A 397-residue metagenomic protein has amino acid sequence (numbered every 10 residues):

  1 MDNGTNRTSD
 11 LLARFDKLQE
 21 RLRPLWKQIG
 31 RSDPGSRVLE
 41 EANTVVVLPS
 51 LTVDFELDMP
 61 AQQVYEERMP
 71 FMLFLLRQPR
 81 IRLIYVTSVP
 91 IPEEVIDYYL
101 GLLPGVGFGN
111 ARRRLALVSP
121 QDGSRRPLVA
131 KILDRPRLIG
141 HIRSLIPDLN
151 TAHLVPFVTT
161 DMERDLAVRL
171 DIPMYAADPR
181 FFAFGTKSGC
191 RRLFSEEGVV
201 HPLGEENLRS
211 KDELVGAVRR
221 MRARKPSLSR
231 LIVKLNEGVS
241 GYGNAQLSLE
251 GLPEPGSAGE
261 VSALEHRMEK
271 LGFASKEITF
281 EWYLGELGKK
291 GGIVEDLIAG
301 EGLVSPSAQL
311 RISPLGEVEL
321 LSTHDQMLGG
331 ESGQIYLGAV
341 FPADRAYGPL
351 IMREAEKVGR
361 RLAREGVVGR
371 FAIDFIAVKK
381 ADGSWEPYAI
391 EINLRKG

Functional and structural regions predicted by a protein language model:
M1-G185, G189: ATP-binding N-terminal substructure of ATP-dependent carboxylate-amine bond-forming enzymes
D97, L166-R169, A217, Y242-L249 (+2 more regions): Short acidic, glycine/serine/threonine-rich loops at helix termini
R180-G291, F341-R353: Active-site nucleotide/adenylate-binding loops and adjacent lid/helix of ATP-dependent enzymes
S248-L252, I312-E317, V378-D382: Short acidic-glycine loop/turn motifs at beta-strand connectors
F280-G302, L320, S332-S384: A long amphipathic alpha-helix within ATP-dependent nucleotide-binding catalytic cores
Q309, S313-E317, S322, E356-K357: Glycine-rich, aromatic-lined ligand/substrate-binding cores of catalytic and carbohydrate-binding domains
L328-G329, A389-G397: Glycine-rich phosphate/pyrophosphate-binding beta-alpha loops
